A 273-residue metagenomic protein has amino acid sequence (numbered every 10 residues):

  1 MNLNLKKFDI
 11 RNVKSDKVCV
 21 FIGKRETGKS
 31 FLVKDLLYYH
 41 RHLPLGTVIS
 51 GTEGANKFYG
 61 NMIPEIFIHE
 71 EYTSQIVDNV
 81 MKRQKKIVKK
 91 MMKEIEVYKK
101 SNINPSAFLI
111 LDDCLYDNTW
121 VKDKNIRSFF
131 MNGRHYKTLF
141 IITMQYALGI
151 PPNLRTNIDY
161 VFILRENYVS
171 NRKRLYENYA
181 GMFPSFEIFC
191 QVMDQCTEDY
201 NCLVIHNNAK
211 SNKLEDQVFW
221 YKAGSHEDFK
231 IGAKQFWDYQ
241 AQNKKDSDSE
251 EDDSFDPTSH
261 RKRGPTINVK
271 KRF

Functional and structural regions predicted by a protein language model:
M1-F8, V13-C19, E198-F273: Conserved P-loop NTPase motor module
L5-K7, D16-R41, G51-A55, S74-E187: Conserved P-loop NTPase motor cores
I10-R11, K100, D194-Q195: Short secondary-structure boundary/capping segments
G46: An amphipathic, basic-hydrophobic helix/alpha-beta surface used to engage anionic, phosphate-rich ligands or surfaces
Y59-M62, L154, Q195: Short, conserved catalytic or adaptor-binding loops enriched in Gly and charged residues
Y59-S74: Active-site regions of enzymes building and remodeling cell-envelope glycoconjugates
N61, Y176-N178, Q217-F219: Surface-exposed beta-strand edges and their flanking turn/coil or helix-capping segments
K173-S211: P-loop/Walker A phosphate-binding loop and immediately adjacent motor/lid segment at beta-alpha junctions
